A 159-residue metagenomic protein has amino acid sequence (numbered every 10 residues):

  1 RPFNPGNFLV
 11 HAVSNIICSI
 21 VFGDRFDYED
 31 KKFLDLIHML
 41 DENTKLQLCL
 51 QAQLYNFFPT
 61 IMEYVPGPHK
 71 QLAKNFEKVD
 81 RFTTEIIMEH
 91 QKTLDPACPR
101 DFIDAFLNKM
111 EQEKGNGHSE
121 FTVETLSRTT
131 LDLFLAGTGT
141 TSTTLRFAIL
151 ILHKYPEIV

Functional and structural regions predicted by a protein language model:
R1-L145: Cytochrome P450 heme-thiolate monooxygenase catalytic core
T140-V159: Cytochrome P450 catalytic-core helices
